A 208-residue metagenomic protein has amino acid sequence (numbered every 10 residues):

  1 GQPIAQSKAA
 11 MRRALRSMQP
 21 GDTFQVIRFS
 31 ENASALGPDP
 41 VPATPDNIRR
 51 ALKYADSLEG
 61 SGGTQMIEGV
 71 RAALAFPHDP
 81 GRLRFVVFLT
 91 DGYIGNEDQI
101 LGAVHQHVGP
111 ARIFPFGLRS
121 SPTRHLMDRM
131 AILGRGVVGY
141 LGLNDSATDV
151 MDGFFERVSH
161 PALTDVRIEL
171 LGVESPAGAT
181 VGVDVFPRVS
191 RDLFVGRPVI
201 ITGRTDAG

Functional and structural regions predicted by a protein language model:
G1-G208: Exposed acidic/Ser/Thr-rich ligand/metal-binding surfaces
